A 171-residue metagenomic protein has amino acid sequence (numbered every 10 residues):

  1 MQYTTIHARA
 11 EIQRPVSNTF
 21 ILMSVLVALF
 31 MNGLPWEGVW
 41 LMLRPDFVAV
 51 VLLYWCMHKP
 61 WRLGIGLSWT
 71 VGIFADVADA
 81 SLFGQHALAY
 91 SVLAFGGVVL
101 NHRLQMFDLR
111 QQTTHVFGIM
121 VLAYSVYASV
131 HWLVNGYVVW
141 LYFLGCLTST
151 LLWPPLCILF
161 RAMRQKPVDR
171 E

Functional and structural regions predicted by a protein language model:
M1-E171: Terminal, non-globular segments
